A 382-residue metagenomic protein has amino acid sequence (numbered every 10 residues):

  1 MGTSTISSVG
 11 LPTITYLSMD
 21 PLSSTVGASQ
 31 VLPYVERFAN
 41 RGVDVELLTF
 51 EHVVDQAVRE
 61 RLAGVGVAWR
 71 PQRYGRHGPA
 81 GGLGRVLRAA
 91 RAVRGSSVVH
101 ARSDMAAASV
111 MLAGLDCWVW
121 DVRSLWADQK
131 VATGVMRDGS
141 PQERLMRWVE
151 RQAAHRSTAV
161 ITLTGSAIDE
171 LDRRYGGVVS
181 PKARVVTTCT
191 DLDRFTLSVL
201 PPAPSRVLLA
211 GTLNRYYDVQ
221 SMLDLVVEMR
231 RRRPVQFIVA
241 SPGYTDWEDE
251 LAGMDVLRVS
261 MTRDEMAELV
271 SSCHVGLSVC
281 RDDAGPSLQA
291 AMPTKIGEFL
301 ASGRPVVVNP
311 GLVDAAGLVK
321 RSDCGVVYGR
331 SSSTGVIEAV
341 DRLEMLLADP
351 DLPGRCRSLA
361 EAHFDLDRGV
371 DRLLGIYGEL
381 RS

Functional and structural regions predicted by a protein language model:
T15-L17, I161, V199-Y217, L223-V226: Conserved donor-binding/catalytic core segment of Leloir-type glycosyltransferases
S18-P33, N214-Y217, G285: A short, glycine/small-residue-rich beta-strand->loop->alpha-helix junction that serves as a flexible
S18-T25, R37, R41-G82, A167-I168 (+1 more regions): N-terminal strand-loop element at the rim of the active site of nucleotide-sugar-dependent glycosyltransferases
E36, L87-R94, A108, W120 (+2 more regions): Membrane-proximal helix-turn-helix segments that form the acceptor-binding/catalytic region of lipid-linked
T158, V270-Q289: Acidic donor-binding loop of glycosyltransferase active sites
S166, C189: Carbohydrate-associated surface elements
P204, S241, T245-V275: Nucleotide-activated donor-binding/catalytic signature segment of Leloir-type glycosyltransferases, i.e., the conserved
R330-G335, L347-G378: A charged, aromatic-enriched C-terminal amphipathic alpha-helix characteristic of glycosyltransferases across folds
